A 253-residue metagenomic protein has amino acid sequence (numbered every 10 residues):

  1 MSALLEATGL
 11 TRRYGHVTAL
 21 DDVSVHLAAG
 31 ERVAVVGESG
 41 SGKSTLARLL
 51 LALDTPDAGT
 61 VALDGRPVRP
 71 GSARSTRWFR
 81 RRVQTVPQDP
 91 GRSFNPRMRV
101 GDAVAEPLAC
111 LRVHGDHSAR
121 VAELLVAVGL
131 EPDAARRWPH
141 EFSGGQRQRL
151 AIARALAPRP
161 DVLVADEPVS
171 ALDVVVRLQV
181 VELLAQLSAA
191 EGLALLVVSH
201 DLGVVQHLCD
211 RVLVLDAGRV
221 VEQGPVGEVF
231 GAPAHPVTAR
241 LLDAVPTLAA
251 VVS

Functional and structural regions predicted by a protein language model:
L51: Helix-to-loop junction immediately C-terminal to a conserved catalytic motif
G59-P70: Conserved ABC transporter NBD signature motif
V68-Q84, M98, D102, C110 (+1 more regions): ABC ATPase NBD coupling module
D116-D133, L242-D243: Conserved ABC ATPase "signature" region
W138-F142, Q146: Conserved ABC ATPase signature
Q223-G224: ABC ATPase "signature
